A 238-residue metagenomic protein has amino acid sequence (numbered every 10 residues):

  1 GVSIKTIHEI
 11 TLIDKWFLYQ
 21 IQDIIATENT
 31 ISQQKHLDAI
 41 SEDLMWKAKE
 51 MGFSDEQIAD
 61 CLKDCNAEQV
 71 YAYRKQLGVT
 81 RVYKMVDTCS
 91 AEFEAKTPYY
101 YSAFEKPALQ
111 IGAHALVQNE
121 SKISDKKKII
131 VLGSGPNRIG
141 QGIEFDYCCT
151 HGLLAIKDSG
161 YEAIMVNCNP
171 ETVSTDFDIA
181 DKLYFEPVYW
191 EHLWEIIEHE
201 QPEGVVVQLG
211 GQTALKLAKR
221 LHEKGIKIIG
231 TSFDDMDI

Functional and structural regions predicted by a protein language model:
G1-A39: Long, charged, helix-rich clamp/arm modules that form nucleic acid-engaging surfaces of large nucleic-acid-processing
V2, G52-F53: A short, glycine-centered helix-capping/turn motif at helix boundaries that positions DNA-contacting or catalytic
E9-Y19, D60-Y73: Short, basic interhelical loop/turn and adjoining N-cap of the next helix at nucleic-acid- or acidic-partner-contacting
A26-K47, F53-C61, C65-Q69, Q76-I238: N-terminal beta-alpha lobe that positions the nucleotide/phosphoryl donor in ATP/NTP-coupled carboxylate activation
